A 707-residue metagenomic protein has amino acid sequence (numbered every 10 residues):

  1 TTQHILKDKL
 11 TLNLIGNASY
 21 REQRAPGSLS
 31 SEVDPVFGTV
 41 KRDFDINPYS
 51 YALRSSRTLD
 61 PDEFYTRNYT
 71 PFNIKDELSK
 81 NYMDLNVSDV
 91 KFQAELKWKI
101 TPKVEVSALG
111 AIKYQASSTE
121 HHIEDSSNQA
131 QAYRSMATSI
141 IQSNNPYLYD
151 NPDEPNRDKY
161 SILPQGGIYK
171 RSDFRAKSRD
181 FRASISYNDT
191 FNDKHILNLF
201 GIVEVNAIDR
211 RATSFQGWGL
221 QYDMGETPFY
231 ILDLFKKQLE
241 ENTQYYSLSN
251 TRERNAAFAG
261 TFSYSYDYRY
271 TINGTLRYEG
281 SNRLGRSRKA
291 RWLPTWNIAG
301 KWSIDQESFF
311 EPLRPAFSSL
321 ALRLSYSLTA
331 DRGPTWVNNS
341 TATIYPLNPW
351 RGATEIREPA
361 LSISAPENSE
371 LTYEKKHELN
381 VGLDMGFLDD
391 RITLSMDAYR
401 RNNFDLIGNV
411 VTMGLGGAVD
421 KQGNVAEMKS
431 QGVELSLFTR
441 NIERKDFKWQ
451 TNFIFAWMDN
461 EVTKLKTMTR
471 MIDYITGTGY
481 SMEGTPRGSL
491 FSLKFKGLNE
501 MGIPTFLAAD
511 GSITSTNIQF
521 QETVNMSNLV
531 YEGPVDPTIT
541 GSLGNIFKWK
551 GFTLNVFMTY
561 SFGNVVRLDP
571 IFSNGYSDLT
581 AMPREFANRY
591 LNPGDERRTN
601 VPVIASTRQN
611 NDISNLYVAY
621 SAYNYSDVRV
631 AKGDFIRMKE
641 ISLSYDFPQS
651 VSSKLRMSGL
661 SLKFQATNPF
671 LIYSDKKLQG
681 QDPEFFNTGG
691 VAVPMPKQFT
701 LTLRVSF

Functional and structural regions predicted by a protein language model:
T1, N47, Y51-A52, D60-R67 (+4 more regions): Surface-exposed beta-strand-turn/loop segments characteristic of Gram-negative outer-membrane beta-barrels
Q3-L10, I15-Y20, R24-L29, R67-I123 (+3 more regions): Extracellular/periplasmic, surface-exposed regions of secreted and cell-surface proteins
E32-N73: Acidic, glycine-rich flexible loop segments
Q129-N151, S561-S661: Extracytoplasmic gating/loop element in the C-terminal half of outer-membrane beta-barrel translocons and assembly
S214, G423, R440-V535, V566 (+4 more regions): Conserved small-residue
E532-D569: Glycine-rich, aromatic-lined ligand/substrate-binding cores of catalytic and carbohydrate-binding domains
